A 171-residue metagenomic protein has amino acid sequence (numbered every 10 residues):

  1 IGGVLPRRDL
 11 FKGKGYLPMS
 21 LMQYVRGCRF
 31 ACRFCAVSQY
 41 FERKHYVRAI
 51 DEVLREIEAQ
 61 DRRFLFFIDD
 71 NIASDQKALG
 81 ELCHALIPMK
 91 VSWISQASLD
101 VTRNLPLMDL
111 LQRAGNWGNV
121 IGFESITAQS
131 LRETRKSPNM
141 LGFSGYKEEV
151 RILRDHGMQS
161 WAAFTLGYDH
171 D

Functional and structural regions predicted by a protein language model:
G3-Y168: Radical SAM [4Fe-4S] cluster-binding motif and immediate context
D171: Short, glycine/acidic-rich beta->alpha junctions
